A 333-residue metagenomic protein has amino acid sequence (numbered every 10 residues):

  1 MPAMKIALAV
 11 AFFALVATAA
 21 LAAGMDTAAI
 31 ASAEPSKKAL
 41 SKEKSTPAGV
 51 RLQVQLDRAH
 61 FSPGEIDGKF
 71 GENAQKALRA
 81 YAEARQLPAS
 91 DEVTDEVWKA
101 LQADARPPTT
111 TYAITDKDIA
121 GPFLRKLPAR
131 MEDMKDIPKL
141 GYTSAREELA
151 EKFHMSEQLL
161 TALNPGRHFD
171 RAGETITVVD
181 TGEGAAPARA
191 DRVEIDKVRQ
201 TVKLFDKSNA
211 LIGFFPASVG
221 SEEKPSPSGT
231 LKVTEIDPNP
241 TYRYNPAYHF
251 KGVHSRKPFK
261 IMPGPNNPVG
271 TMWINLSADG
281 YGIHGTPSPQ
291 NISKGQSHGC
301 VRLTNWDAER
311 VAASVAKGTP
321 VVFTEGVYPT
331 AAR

Functional and structural regions predicted by a protein language model:
A7-T18: Bacterial N-terminal signal peptides
A19-G24: Boundary at the C-terminal end of the N-terminal hydrophobic targeting segment
K42-K76, D118-H154: Primarily a LysM-type cell-wall glycan-binding module
P47-V50, V54, E72-A80, D95 (+6 more regions): Solvent-exposed, polar/charged alpha-helical surfaces in well-ordered, non-transmembrane soluble domains, broadly
E72-I119, T161-R192: Extracellular LysM carbohydrate-binding repeats and other cell-envelope/extracellular binding modules
K135-P216: Secretory/export targeting leaders with adjacent low-complexity proregions
A186-T286, K317, P329: Gly/Pro-biased beta-strand-loop elements
W306-R333: N-terminal targeting pre-sequences for secretion and organelle import
